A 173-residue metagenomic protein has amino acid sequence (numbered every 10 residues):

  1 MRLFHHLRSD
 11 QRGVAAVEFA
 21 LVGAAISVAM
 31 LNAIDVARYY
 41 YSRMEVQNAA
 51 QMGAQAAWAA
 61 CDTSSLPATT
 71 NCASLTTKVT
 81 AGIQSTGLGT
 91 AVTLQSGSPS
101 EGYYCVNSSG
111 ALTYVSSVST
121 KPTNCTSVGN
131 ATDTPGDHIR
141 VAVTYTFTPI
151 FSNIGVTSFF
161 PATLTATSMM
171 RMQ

Functional and structural regions predicted by a protein language model:
R2, R12, T134-G136, P161-T165: Short, solvent-exposed coil/turn segments
R2-I83: Alpha-helical assembly-interface signal, strongest on the long, hydrophobic N-terminal helix that forms
L7, G23, L94, S98 (+2 more regions): A generic structural micro-environment signature that highlights single residues at secondary-structure boundaries
V22, Y40, T77, T120-T126 (+1 more regions): Short amphipathic alpha-helical surface micro-motifs
L31-D35, V128, N153: Residue-level detector of alpha-helix boundaries and kinks
A54-A142: Short amphipathic secondary-structure patches
A142-Q173: Low-complexity, S/T/G/P-rich flexible repeat/linker segments used as non-globular hinges and stalks within
